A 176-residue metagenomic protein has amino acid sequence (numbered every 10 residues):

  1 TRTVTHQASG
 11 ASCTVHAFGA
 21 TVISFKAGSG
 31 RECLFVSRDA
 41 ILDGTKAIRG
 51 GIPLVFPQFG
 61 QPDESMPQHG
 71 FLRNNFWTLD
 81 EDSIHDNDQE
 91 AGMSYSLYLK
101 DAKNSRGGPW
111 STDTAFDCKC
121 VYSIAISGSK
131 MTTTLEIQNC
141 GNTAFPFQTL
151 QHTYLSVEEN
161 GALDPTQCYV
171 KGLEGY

Functional and structural regions predicted by a protein language model:
T1-E136, C140-P146, T153-Y176: Surface-exposed acidic/polar loop and edge beta-strand patches at domain peripheries
